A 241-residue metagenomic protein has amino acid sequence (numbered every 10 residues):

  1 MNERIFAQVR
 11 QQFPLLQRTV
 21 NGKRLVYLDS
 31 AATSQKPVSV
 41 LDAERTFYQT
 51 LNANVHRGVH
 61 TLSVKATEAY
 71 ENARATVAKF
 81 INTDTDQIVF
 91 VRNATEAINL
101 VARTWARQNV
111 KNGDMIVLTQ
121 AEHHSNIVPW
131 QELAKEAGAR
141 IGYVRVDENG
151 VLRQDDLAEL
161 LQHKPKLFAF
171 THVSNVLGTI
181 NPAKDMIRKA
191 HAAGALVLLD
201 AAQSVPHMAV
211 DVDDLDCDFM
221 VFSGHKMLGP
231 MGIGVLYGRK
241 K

Functional and structural regions predicted by a protein language model:
M1-K241: Pyridoxal 5′-phosphate
